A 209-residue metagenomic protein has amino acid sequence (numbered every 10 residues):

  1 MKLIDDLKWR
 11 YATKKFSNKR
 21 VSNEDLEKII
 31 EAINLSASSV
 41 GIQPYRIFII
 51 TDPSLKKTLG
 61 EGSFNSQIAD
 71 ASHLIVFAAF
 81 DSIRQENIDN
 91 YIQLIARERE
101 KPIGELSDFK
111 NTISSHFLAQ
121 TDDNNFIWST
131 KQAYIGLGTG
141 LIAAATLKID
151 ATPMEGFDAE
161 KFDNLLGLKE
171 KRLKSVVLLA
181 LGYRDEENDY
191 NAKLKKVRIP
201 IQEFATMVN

Functional and structural regions predicted by a protein language model:
M1-N209: Acidic, surface-exposed loops and disordered segments
